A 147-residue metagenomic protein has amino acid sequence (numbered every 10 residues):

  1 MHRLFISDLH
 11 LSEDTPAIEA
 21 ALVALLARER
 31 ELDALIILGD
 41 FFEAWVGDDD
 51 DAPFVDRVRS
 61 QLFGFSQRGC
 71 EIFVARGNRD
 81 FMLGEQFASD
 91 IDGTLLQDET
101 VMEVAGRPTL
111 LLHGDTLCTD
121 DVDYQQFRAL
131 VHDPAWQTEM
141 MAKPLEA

Functional and structural regions predicted by a protein language model:
H2, L11-V104: Core catalytic region of metal-dependent phosphoesterases/phosphodiesterases, especially metallo-beta-lactamase-like
H2-H10, P108-D115: Active-site-proximal beta-strand elements of phosphoester/diester hydrolases
I6-I18, Q126-P134: Short charge-dense sequence patches
D92-V122: Hydrophobic, well-structured mid-protein blocks that either form specific transmembrane helices
L112-A147: Active-site-proximal loop/helix segment associated with metal-binding centers of metalloenzymes
